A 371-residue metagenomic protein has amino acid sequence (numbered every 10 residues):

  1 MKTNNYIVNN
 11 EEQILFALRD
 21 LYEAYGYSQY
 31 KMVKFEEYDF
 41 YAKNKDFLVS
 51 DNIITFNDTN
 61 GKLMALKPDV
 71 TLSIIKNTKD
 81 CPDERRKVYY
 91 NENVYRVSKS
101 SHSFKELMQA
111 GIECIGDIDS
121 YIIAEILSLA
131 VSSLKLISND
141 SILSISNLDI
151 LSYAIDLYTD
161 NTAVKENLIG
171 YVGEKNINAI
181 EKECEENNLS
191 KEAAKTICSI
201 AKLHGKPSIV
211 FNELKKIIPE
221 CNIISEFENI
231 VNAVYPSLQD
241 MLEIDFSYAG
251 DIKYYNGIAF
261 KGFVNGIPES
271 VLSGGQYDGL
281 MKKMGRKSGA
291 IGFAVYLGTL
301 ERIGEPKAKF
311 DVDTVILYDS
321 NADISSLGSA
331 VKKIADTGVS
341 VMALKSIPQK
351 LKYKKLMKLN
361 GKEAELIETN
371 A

Functional and structural regions predicted by a protein language model:
M1-K67, S128: TRNA-binding/sensing appendages of the translation machinery
N10-L21, E37, D69-P82, Y89-S138 (+1 more regions): Positively charged, Gly/Ser-enriched RNA/tRNA-binding surfaces
Q29-M32, V88-Y90, I142-S146, E243-D245: A structural signal for short, well-ordered beta-strand segments and their strand-loop junctions that often border
M32-D51, S146-D156, Y248-G257, K350-K354: Beta-rich nucleic-acid/ligand-interaction surfaces
N52-D58, D160-K182, L189: Acidic, His- and aromatic-enriched active-site or binding-groove loops in soluble protein domains that engage sugars
L66, S146, V295: A conserved hydrophobic position in a structured secondary element of the catalytic/binding core that shapes
V131-L136, D149-T159: Hydrophobic mid-domain F-helix/FG-region of cytochrome P450s
N147, K175-N176, K206: Short, solvent-exposed helix-helix connector turns and helix-capping sites enriched in acidic/polar residues
